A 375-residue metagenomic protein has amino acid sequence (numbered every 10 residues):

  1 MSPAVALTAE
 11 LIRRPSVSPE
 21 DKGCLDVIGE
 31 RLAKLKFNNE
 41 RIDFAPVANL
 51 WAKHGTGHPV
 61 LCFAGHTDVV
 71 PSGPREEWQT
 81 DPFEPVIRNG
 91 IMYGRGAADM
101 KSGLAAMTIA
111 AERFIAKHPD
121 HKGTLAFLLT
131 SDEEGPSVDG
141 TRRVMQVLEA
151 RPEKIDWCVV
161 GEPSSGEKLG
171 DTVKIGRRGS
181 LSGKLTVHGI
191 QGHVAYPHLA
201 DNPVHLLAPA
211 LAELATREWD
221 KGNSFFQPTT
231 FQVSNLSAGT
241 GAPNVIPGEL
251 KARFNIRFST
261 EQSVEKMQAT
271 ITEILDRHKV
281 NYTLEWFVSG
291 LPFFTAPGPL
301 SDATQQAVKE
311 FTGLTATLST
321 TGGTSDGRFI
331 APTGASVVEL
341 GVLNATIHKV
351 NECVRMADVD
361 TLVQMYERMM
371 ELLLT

Functional and structural regions predicted by a protein language model:
M1-R95, I115-K122: Acidic/His- and Gly-rich active-site-bordering loop/insert found across diverse amide/peptide-bond hydrolases
R14, S18-P19, E133-G135, T240-G241 (+1 more regions): Short, small-residue-enriched loops and turns at beta-alpha junctions that line or gate enzyme active sites
E40, T124-L128, T283: A structural signal for isolated positions on well-ordered beta-strands in alpha/beta enzyme cores
P59-C62, I91, A126, D156-C158 (+2 more regions): Structural motif
S72-I87, I155, V159, G176-T186 (+2 more regions): Acidic-glycine-rich active-site phosphate/pyrophosphate-binding loop
A98, S102-E213, N351-T361: Fold-level recognition of mixed alpha/beta catalytic cores in primary-metabolism enzymes, strongest
P163-K168, I175, L181-T375: Metal-dependent amide/peptide-bond hydrolase catalytic core, centered on the "pita-bread" metallohydrolase fold
